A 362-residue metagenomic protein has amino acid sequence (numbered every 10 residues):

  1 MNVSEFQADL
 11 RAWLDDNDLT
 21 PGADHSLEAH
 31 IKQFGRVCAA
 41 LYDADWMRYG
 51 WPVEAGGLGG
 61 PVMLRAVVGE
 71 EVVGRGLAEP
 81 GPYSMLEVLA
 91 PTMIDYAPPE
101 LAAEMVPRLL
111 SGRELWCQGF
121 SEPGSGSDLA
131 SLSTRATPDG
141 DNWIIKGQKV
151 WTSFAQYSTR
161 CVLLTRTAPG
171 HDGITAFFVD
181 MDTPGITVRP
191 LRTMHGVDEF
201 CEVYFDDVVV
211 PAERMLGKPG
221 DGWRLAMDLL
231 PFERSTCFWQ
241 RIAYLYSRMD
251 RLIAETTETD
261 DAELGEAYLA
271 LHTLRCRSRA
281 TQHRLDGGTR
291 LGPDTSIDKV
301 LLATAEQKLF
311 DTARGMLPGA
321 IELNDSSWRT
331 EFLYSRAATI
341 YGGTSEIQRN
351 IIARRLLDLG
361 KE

Functional and structural regions predicted by a protein language model:
M1-P82, E104, R108, T257-G265 (+3 more regions): Amphipathic, small/basic residue-rich leader segments at the start of a protein or domain
D43-P107, S111-G112, F154-R160, L271 (+4 more regions): Internal helix-loop-helix
M63, V67-V68, M227-D228, F232 (+1 more regions): Glycine-rich phosphate/cofactor-binding loops in nucleotide/flavin-utilizing enzymes
G112-F120: A short, Trp-centered hydrophobic/proline-enriched beta-strand micro-motif
T134-T137: A structural signal for short hydrophobic beta-strand segments in well-ordered beta-sheet cores
N142, K146-V188: A short core secondary-structure module
I186-R275, A338: Glycine-rich beta->alpha junctions and the first turn(s) of the following alpha-helix
A254, A262-G287, L301-T304, F310-G315: Loop-to-helix element that buttresses phosphate recognition and phosphoryl-transfer chemistry
